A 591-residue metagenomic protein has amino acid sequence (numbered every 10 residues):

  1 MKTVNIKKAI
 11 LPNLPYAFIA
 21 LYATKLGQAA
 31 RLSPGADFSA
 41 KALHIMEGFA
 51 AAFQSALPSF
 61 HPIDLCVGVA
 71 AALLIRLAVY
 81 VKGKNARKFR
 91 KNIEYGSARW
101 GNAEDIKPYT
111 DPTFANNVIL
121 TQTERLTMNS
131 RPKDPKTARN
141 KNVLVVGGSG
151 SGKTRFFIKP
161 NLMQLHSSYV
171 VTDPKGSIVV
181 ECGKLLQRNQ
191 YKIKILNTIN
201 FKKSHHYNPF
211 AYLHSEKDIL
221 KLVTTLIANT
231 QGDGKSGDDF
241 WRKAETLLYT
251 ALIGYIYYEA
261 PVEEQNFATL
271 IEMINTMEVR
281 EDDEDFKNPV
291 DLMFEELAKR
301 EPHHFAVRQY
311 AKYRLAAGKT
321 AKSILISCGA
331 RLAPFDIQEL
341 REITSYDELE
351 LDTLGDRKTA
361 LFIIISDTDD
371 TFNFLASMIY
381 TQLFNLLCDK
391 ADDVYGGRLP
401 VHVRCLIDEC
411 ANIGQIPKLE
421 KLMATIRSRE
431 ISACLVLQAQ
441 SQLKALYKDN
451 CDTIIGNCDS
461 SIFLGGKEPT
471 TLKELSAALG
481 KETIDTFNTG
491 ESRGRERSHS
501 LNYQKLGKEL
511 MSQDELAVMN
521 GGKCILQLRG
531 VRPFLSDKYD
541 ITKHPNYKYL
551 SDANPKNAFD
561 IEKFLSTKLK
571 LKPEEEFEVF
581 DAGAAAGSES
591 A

Functional and structural regions predicted by a protein language model:
M1-S151, R155-I158, K202, K481 (+3 more regions): Basic- and hydrophobic-enriched, low-structure N-terminal and domain-boundary segments that flank ATP-binding catalytic
A20-Q28, R139-I431, L446, C451 (+2 more regions): P-loop NTPase motor domains
A98, R125, K141-N142, R308 (+5 more regions): General secondary-structure edge motif
K107-P108, F114, F374, C410 (+1 more regions): A short glycine-/small-residue-rich loop at the edge of a beta-strand within enzyme catalytic domains
T113-L120, F374-Q382, L475: Conserved long hydrophobic alpha-helices within structured protein cores
A115, T121, K243, Q438 (+1 more regions): N-terminal functional modules and adjacent low-complexity/disordered segments of proteins
L126-P132, Q231-F240, D485-Q504: Low-complexity, polar-biased intrinsically disordered regions enriched in Pro/Ser/Thr/Gly
M423-I525: Conserved ATP-driven motor cores of ASCE-family P-loop NTPases powering translocation/secretion/packaging/pilus
